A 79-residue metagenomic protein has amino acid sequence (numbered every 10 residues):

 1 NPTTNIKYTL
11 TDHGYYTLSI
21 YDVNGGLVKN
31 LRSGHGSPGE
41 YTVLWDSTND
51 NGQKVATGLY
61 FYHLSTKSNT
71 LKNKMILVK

Functional and structural regions predicted by a protein language model:
N1-D22, N30-S33, T42-W45, T66: Glycine-centered coil/turn sites that cap beta-strands in beta-rich domains
T3-T4, H35, Q53, T57-K79: C-terminal tail/sorting-segment detector
H13-Y15, P38-E40, T57-L59: Extracellular Ig-like/FN3 beta-sandwich strand-entry sites
V28-K29, V55: Generic structural signal for well-ordered beta-strand positions
T42-V55: Signal that preferentially marks extracellular ectodomain short beta-strand elements of beta-sandwich modules
